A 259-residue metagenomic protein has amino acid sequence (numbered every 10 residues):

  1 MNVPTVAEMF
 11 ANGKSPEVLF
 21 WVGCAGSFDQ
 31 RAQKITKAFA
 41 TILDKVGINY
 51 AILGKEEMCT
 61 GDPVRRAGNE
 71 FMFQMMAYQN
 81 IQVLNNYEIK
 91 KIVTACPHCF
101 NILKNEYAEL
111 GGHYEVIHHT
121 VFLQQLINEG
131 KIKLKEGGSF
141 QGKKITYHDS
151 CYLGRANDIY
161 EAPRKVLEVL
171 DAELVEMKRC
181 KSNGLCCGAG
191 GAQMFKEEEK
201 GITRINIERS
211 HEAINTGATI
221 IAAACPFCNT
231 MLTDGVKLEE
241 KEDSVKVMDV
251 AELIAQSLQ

Functional and structural regions predicted by a protein language model:
M1-Q259: Iron-sulfur cluster-binding electron-transfer modules in prokaryotic oxidoreductases
